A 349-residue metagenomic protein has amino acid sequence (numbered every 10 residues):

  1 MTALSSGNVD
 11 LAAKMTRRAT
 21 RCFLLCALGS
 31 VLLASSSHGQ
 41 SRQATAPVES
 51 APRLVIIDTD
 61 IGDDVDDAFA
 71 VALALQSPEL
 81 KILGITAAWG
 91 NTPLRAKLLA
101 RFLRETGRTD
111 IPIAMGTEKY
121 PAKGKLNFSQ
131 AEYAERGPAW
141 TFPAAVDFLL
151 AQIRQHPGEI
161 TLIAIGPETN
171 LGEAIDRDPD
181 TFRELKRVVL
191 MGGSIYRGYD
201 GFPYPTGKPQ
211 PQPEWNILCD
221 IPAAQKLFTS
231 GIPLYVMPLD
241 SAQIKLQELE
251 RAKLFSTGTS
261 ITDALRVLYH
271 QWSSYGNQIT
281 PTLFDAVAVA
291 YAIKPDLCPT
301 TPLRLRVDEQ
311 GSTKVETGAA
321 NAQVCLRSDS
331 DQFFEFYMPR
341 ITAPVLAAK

Functional and structural regions predicted by a protein language model:
L4-L24: Bacterial N-terminal signal peptides that target proteins for export
K14-M15, Q43-P52: Extreme N-terminus of proteins, especially the signal/transit-peptide cleavage junction and the first residues
C22-A34: Bacterial N-terminal signal peptides
A34-S41: Boundary at the C-terminal end of the N-terminal hydrophobic targeting segment
V48-I61, V65-K97, G137-V236, A242: Active-site histidine-anchored catalytic micro-motif
V48-P52, P93-Q155, A320-V324, S328 (+2 more regions): Metal-dependent C-N hydrolase catalytic cores
E49-P52, F69-S77, K81, W215-L218 (+1 more regions): Conformational coupling and interaction surfaces
